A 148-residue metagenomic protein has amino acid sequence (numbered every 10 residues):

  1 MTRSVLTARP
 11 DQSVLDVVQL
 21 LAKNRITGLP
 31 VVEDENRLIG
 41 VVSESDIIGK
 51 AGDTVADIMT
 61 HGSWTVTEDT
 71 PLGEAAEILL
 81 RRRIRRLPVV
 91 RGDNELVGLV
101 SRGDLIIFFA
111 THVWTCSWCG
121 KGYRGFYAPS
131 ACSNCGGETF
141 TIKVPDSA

Functional and structural regions predicted by a protein language model:
M1-D53: General detector of N-terminal leader/presequence modules that precede the first folded domain
M1-S4, L38-I84, L99-A148: Tandem CBS (Bateman) regulatory domains
T7-R25, V66-R83, V90-R91: The conserved cystathionine-beta-synthase
A8-P10, G28-V41, V66-E68, R85-L99: Cytosolic beta-strand hydrophobic patch enriched in CBS
